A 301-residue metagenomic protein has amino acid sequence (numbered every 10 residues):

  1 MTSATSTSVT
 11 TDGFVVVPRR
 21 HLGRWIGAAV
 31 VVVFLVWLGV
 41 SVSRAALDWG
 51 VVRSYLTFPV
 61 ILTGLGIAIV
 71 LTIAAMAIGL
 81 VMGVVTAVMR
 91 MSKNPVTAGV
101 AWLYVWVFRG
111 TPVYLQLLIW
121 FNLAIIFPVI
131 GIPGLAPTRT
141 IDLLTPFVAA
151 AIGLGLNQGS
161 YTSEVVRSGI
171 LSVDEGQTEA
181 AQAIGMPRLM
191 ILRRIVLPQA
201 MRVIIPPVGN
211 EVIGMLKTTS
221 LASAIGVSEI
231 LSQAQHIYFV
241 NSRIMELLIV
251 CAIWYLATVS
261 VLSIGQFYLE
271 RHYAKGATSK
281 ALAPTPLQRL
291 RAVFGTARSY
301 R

Functional and structural regions predicted by a protein language model:
T2-R301: Transmembrane alpha-helices and adjacent helix-loop boundaries
